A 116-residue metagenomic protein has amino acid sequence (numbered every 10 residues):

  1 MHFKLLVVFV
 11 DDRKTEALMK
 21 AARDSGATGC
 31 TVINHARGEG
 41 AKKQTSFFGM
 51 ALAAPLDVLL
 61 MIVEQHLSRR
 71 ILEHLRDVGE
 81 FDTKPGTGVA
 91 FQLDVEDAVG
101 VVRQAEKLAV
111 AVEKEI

Functional and structural regions predicted by a protein language model:
M1-I116: Positively charged, small/polar-rich N-terminal and surface patches that mediate targeting and assembly and bind
